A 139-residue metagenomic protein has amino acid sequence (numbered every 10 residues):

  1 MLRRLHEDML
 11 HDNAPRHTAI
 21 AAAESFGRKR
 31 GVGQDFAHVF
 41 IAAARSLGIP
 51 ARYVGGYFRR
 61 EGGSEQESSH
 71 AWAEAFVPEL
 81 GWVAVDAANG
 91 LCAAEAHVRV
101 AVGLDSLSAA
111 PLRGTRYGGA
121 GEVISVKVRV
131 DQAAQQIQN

Functional and structural regions predicted by a protein language model:
M1-G31, S106, Y117-Q136: Secondary-structure boundary elements
R3, D35-G118: Hydrophobic/aromatic-rich core segments of domains that either
N139: Acidic, carboxylate-rich catalytic segments that either coordinate divalent cations
